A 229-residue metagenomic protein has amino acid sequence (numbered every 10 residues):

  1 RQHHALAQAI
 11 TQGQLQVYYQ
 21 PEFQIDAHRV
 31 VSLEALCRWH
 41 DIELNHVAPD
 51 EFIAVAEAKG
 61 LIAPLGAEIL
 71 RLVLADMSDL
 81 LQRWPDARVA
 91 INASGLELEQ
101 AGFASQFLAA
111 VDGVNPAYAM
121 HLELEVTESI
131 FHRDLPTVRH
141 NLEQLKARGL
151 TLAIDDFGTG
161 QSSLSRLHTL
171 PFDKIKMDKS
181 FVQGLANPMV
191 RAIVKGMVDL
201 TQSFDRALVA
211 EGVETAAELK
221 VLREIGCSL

Functional and structural regions predicted by a protein language model:
Q2, G66, F103, F107 (+3 more regions): The cytosolic transmitter module of two-component sensor histidine kinases
Q2-V55, N92, I154: Active-site core of bacterial EAL-family cyclic-dinucleotide phosphodiesterase domains
I10, L81, K146: Conserved ATPase "switch" residues in P-loop NTPase domains
A27-E34, L61-T137, G212: Catalytic core of bacterial c-di-GMP phosphodiesterases, primarily the EAL and HD-GYP domains, capturing alpha-helical
V47-A48, L61, L65, E99 (+6 more regions): Conserved catalytic/dimerization core of cyclic nucleotide/dinucleotide signaling enzymes
D50-A54, A63, E143, R191: Conserved long alpha-helical elements within nucleotide-processing catalytic cores of c-di-GMP signaling and class III
A110-L185, V198-L229: The catalytic core of metal-dependent phosphodiesterases that act on cyclic dinucleotides
